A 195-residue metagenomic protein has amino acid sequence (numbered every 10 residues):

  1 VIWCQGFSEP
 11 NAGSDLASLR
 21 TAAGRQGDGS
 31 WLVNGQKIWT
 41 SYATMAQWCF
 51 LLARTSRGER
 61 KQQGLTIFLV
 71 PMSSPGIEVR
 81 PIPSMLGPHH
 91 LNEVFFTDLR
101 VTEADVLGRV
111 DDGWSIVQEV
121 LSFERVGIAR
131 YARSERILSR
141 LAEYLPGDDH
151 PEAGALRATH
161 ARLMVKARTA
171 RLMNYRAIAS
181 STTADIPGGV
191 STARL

Functional and structural regions predicted by a protein language model:
V1-F7, L52: A short, Trp-centered hydrophobic/proline-enriched beta-strand micro-motif
N11-S14, W39-Y42, R57-E59, P83-H90: Short Gly/Pro-enriched turn/cap motifs at secondary-structure boundaries
D15-L19: Structural signature of FAD isoalloxazine-binding scaffolds in flavoprotein oxidoreductases
T21-G24: A structural signal for short hydrophobic beta-strand segments in well-ordered beta-sheet cores
S30-R80: A short core secondary-structure module
I77-L172: Glycine-rich beta->alpha junctions and the first turn(s) of the following alpha-helix
G188-L195: Charged, glycine-rich active-site and insertion segments that engage polyanionic ligands
